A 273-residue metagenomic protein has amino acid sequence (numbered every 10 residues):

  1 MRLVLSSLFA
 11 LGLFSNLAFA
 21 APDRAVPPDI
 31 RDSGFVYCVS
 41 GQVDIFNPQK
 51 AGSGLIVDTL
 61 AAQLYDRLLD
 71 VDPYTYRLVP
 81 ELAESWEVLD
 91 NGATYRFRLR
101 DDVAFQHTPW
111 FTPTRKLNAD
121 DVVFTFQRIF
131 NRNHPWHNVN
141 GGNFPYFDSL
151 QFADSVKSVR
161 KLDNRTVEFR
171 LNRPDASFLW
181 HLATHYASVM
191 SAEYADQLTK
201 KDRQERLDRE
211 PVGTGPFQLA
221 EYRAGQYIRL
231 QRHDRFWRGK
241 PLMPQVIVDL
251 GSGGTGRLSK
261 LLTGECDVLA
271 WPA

Functional and structural regions predicted by a protein language model:
S6-N16: Bacterial N-terminal signal peptides
R31-Q42, E84, T94-F97, V122-T125 (+4 more regions): Short, well-ordered beta-strand elements
V36-N91, Q127, H134, E210-T214: N-terminal lobe/hinge region of extracytoplasmic solute-binding protein
V43-K50, Y76-V79, F105-H107, S177-W180 (+3 more regions): Short, solvent-exposed loop/turn elements at domain surfaces
E84-W136, E168, R257-K260: Aromatic- and charge-enriched surface segment that lines or borders ligand/interaction sites
R98, D120-D121, F130-A195: Surface-exposed binding/hinge segments that line and control ligand-binding clefts or catalytic entry sites
E205-D208, H233-A273: Ligand-site clamp/hinge motif
D208-W237, R257: Bilobed "Venus flytrap"/periplasmic-binding protein-like clamshell domains and structurally analogous long
